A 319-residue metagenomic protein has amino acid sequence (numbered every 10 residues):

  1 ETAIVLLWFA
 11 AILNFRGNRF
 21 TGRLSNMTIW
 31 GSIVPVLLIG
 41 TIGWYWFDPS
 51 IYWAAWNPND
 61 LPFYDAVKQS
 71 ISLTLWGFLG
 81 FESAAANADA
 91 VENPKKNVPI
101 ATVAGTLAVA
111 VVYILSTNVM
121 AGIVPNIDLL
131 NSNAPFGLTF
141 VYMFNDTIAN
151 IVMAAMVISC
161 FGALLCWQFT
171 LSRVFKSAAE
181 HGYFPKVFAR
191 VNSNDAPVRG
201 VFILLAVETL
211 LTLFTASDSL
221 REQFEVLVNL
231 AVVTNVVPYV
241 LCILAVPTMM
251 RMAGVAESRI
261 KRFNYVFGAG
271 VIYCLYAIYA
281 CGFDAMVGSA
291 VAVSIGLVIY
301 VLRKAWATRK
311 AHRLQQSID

Functional and structural regions predicted by a protein language model:
E1, P35, A90-K95, I100-A108 (+4 more regions): Helix-loop-helix connectors at the membrane interface of multi-pass transporters/channels
E1-F47, L61, T102-L107, V232-V240 (+2 more regions): Membrane-interface loop-to-helix entry segments
V5-I12, K68-L75, I151-L165: Hydrophobic alpha-helical transmembrane segments of multi-pass membrane proteins
A10-N14, V36-G43, Y113, T117-A121 (+4 more regions): Structural signal for membrane-spanning alpha-helices in multi-pass inner-membrane proteins, emphasizing helix cores
R19-I29, I151-A154, L213-V240, G254-K261 (+1 more regions): Transmembrane helix-loop boundary segments of multi-pass membrane transporters
M27-M153, A285-G288: Helix-loop-helix junctions that connect adjacent transmembrane segments in multi-pass membrane transporters
V103-L165, F184-A231: TM-loop-TM module centered on a large, flexible mid-protein loop between adjacent transmembrane helices in multi-pass
E222, T234-P238, T248, K261-D319: A generic transmembrane alpha-helix motif of multi-pass inner-membrane proteins
